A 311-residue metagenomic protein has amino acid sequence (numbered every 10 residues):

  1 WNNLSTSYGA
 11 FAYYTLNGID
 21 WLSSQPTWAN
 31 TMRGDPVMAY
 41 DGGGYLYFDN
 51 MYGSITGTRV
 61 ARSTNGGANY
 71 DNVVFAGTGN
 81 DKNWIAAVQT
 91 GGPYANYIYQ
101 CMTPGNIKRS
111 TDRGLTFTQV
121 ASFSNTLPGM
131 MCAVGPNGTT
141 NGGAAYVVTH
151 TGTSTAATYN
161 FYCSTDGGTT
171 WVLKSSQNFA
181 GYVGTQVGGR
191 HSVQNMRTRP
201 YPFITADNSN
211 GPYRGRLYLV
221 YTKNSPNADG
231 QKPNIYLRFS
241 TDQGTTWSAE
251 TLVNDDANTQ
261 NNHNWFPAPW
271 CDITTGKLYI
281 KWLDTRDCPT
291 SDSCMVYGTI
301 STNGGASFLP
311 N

Functional and structural regions predicted by a protein language model:
W1-N311: Extracellular, repeat-based ectodomains that mediate carbohydrate processing or recognition
